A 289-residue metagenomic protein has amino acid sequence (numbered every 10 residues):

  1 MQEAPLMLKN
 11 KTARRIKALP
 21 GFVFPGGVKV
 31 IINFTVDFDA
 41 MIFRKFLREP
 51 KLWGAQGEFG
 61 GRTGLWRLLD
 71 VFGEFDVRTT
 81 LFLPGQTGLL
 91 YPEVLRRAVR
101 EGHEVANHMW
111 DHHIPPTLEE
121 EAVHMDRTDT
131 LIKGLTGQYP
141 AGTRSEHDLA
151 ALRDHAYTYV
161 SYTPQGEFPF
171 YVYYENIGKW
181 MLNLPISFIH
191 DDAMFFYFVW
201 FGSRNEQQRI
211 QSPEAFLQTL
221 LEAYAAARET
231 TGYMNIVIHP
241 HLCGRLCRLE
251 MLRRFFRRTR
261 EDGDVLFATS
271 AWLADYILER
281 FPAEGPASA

Functional and structural regions predicted by a protein language model:
Q2-I189, E214-I236, G244-A289: Catalytic alpha-helical scaffold of carbohydrate-active enzymes acting on polysaccharides/glycoconjugates
H113, W200-P213, H239-H241: Surface-exposed cleft-lining segments at the edges of enzyme active sites
P185-Q207: Glycine-rich, positively charged active-site loop/lid region within alpha/beta enzyme cores that binds and organizes
